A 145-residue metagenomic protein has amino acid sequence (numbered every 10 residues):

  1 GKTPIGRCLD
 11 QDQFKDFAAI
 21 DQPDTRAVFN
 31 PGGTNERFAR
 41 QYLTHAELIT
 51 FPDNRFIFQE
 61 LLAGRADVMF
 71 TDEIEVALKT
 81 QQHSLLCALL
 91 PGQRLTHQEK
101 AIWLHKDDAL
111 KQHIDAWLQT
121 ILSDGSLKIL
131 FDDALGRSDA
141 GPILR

Functional and structural regions predicted by a protein language model:
G1, G6-R26: Flexible hinge/capping segments at coil-to-helix
G1-G6, E73, A77-Q119, R137-R145: Periplasmic-binding protein-like
P4, I20, A39, L61 (+3 more regions): Residue-level signal for nonpolar/aromatic packing positions in well-ordered secondary structure
D12-K15, L48-A63, Q98: Short helix-initiation/N-cap motifs at beta->coil->alpha
A18-A19, Q41-Y42, R55-I74: Short helices/loops that flank or line small-molecule/ion binding pockets
T34-L43, E47, A88-P91, L118-R145: Ligand-binding clefts/hinges and TM-proximal coupling segments of bilobed small-molecule sensing domains
T34-N35, F56-I57, E75-V76, L127: Alpha-helix capping/helix-boundary segments
I49, D67-D72, A88-L89: Paired acidic/hydrophobic, glycine-rich loop segments that form the ligand-binding mouth/hinge of periplasmic-binding
